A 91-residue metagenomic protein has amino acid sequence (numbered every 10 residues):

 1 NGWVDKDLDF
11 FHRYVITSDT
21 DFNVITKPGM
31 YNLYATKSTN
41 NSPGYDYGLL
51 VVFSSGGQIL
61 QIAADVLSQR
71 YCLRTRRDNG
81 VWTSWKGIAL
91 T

Functional and structural regions predicted by a protein language model:
N1-G2, R76: Proteins with a high burden of low-complexity, intrinsically disordered sequence enriched in S/T/G/P/A and R, requiring
G2-Q69, K86, T91: Glycine-rich, flexible loop motifs
Q69-R76: Short Cys/His-based metal-binding microdomains
R76-G87: Polar, enzyme-active/binding microenvironments
